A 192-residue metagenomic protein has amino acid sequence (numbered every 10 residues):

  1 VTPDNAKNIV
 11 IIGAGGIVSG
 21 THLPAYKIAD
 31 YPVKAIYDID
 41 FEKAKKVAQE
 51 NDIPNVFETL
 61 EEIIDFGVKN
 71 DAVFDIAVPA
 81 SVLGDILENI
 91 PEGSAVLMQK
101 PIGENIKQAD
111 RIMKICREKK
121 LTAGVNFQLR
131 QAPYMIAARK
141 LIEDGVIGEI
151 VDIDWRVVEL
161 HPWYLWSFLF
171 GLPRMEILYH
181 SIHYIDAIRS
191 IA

Functional and structural regions predicted by a protein language model:
V1-N51: N-terminal Rossmann-like dinucleotide-binding module
N8, Y31-A35, N70-F74, M175-E176: Short active-site oxyanion
T21, K46, E62, V73 (+5 more regions): Alpha-helical elements of Rossmann-like donor-binding domains used by nucleotide-donor carbohydrate transfer enzymes
N55-I115: Beta-loop-alpha module in the N-terminal Rossmann-like domain of NAD(P)-dependent dehydrogenases, especially those
K100-I102, F127-L129, V157: Short strand-turn motif at the edge of the Rossmann-like AdoMet-binding core
R111-L129, G148-I153: Rossmann-fold dehydrogenase core element
R130-A192: Predominantly a Rossmann-like dinucleotide-binding segment in NAD(P)-dependent oxidoreductases
